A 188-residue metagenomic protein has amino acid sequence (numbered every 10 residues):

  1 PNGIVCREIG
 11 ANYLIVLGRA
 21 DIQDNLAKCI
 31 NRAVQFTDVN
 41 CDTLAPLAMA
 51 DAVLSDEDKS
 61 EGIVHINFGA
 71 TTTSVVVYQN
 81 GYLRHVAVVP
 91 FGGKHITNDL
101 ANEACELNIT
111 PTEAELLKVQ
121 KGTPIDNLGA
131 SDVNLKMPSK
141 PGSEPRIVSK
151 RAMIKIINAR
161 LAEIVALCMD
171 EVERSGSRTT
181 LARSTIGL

Functional and structural regions predicted by a protein language model:
P1-V64, Y82, P111, G122-I154 (+1 more regions): Nucleotide/phosphate-binding catalytic cleft detector across ATP-hydrolyzing and phosphate-transferring enzymes
I30, N67, L100, C168 (+1 more regions): Residue-level signature of catalytic and energy-coupling elements of molecular machines, predominantly ATP/GTP-dependent
L54-H85, L100: Gly/Thr-rich phosphate-binding beta-strand-loop-beta motif of the actin/hexokinase/Hsp70
V64, Y82-L83, G92-H95, I186-G187: Conserved structured catalytic cores and adjacent interaction surfaces of nucleotide-binding/hydrolyzing enzymes
R84-H85, N98, S149-M153, R183: Short beta-alpha connecting loops at secondary-structure transitions that line or flank enzyme active sites
P90-E115: A conserved active-site cap/scaffold subdomain adjacent to cofactor or substrate pockets
R160-M169: A general structural motif
S175-L188: Short glycine-rich phosphate-binding loop at a beta-alpha junction
